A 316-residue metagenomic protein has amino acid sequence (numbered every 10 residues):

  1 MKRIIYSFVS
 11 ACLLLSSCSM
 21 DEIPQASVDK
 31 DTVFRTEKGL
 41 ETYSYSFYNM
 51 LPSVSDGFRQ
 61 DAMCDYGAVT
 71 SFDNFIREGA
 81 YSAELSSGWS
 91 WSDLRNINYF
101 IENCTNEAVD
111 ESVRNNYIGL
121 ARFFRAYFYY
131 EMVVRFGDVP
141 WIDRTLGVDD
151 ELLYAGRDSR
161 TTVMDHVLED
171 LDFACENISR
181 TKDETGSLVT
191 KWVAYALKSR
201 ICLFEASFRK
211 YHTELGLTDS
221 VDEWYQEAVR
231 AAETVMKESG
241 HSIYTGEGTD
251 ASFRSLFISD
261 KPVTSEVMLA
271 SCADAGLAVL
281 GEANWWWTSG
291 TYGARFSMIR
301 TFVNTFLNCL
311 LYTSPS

Functional and structural regions predicted by a protein language model:
K2-F8: Sec-dependent signal peptide recognition, specifically the positively charged N-region followed immediately by
S19-S71, D172-F173, L188-Y195, R200-S314: An aromatic- and glycine-enriched ligand-binding surface/loop that stacks and positions planar moieties
S27-K30, F75-G79, R144-E151: Short linear capping/connector segments at secondary-structure termini
E37-E41, Y45, L51-S53, T70-F136 (+1 more regions): Conserved, well-structured interaction surfaces
E131, R135-D138, R144, N177 (+3 more regions): Alpha-solenoid helical repeat scaffolds
M132, D138, I142, T185-A196: Aromatic-lined, polymer-binding surfaces characteristic of secreted/periplasmic polysaccharide-degrading enzymes
D138-T161, F208-E227: Short coil/linker segments at helix-helix boundaries
